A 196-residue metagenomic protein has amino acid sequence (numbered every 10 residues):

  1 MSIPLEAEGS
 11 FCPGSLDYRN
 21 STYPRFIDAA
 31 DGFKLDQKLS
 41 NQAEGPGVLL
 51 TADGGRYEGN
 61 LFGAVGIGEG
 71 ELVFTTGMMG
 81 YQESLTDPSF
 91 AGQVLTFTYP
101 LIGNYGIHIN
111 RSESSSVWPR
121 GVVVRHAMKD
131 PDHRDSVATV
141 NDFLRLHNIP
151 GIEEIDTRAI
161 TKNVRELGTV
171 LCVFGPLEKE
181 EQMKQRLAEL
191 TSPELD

Functional and structural regions predicted by a protein language model:
M1-I3, I27: Short hydrophobic transmembrane-like helices used for membrane targeting/insertion
D17-Y23: Intrinsic-disorder-associated, low-complexity terminal segments enriched in Asp/Asn/His/Tyr and depleted of Lys/Arg
Y23-D196: RNA-binding accessory domains that recognize and position tRNA/RNA substrates
